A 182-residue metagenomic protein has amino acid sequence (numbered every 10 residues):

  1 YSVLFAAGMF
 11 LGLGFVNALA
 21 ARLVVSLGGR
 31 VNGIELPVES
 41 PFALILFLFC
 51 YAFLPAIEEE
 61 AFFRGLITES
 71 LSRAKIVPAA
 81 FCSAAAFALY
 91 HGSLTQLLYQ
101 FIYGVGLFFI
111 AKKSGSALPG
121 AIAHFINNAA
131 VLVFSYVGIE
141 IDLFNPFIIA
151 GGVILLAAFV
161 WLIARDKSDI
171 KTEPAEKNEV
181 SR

Functional and structural regions predicted by a protein language model:
Y1-E58, T68, R73: Juxtamembrane helix-loop-helix connectors linking adjacent transmembrane helices in multi-pass membrane enzymes
S2-L4, I45, F49, V77-A85 (+3 more regions): Hydrophobic alpha-helical transmembrane segments
G8-A20, V24, Y90, I110-S114 (+4 more regions): Alpha-helical membrane-inserting segments
L19-R22, F125-R182: C-terminal membrane module of polytopic membrane proteins
F53-S70, A157-R165: Transmembrane alpha-helical segments in integral membrane proteins
I57-F62, L66-I67, L89, S93 (+1 more regions): Active-site His/Glu-centered metal-binding helix of metallohydrolases
E58-C82, F109-S116: Membrane-interface helix/loop boundary segments of multi-pass membrane proteins
L89, Q96-G152: Functionally important transmembrane alpha-helices
